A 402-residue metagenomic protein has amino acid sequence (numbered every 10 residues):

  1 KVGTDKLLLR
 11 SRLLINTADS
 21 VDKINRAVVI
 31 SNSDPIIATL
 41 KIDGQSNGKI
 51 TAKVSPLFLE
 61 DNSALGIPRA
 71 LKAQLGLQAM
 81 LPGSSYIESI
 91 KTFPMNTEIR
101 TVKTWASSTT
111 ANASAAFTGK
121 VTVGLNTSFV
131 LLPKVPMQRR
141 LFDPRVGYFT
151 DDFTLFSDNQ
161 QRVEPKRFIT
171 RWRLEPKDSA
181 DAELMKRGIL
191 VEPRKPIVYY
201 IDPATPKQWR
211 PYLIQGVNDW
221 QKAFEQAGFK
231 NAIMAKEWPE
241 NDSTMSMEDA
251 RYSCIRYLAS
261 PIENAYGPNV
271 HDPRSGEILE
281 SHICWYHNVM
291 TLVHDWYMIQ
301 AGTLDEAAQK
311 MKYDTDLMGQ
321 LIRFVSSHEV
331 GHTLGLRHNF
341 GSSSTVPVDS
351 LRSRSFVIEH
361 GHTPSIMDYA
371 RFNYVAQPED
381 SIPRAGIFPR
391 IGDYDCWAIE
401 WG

Functional and structural regions predicted by a protein language model:
K1-T205, A223, A232, W238-V293 (+2 more regions): Auxiliary tRNA-acceptor-end handling modules of aminoacyl-tRNA synthetases
L174-P176, Y257, P273, W285 (+4 more regions): Generic structural "secondary-structure junction" signal
A204-A232: Zn2+-dependent metallopeptidase catalytic core
P206-L213, V217, T315-R323, H360: Solvent-exposed, acidic/flexible segments
Q215-Q221, G276, Q320, F324-N339: Active-site recognition of the HExxH zinc-binding catalytic motif
A223-A227, T333, Y369-A370: Structured segments of extracytoplasmic/periplasmic soluble domains in secreted or envelope-associated proteins
G228-E240, N339-D349: Short, glycine/acidic-rich hinge or "gate" loops at secondary-structure transitions that mediate conformational
S343-G402: Conserved catalytic/binding loops enriched for acidic/polar residues
